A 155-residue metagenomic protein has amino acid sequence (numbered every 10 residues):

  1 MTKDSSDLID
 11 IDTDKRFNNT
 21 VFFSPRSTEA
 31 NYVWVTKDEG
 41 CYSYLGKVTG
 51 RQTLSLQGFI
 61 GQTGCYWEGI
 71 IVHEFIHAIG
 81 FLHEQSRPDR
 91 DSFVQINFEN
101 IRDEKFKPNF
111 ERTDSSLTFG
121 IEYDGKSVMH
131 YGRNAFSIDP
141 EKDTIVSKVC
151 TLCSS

Functional and structural regions predicted by a protein language model:
M1-S155: Zinc-dependent metalloendopeptidases
